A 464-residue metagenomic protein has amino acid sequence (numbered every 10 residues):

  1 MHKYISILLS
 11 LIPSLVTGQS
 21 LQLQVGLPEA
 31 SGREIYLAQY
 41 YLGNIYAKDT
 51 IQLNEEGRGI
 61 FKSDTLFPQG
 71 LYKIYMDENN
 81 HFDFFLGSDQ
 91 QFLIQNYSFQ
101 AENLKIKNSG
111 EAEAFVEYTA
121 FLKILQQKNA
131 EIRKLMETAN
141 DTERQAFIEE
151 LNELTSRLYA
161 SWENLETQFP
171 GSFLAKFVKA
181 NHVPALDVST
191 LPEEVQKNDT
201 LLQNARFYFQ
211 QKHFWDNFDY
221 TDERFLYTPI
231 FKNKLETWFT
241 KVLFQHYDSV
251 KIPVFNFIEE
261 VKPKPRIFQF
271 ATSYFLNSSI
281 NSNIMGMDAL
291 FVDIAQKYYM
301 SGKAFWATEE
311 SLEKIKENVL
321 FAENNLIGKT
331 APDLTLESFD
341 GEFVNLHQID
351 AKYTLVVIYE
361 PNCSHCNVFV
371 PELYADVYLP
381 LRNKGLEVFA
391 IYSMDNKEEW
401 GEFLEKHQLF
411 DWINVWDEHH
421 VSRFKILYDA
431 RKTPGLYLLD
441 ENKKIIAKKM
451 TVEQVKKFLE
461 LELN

Functional and structural regions predicted by a protein language model:
M1-G26, N464: Bacterial Sec-dependent N-terminal signal peptides
Q19-P170, F177-N181, A185-F214, T221: A non-transmembrane, solvent-exposed segment enriched in polar/low-complexity residues
Y72-Y75, K432-G435, E441-N464: Non-catalytic, surface beta->alpha helical segment in thiol-disulfide oxidoreductase systems
D248-A307: A cross-family structural signal marking well-folded subdomains
N281-E337, H347-Q348, L379, E398 (+1 more regions): N-proximal helix/coil linker or "cap" segments that precede and/or mark the start of modular domains
V344-Y374, E387-F389: Short active-site neighborhood of thiol/selenol oxidoreductases, capturing the structured segment around
N367-E405, H420-F424: Structural microenvironment flanking redox-active thiols in thiol-disulfide oxidoreductases
G401-Y437, E441: Short, internal strand/loop/helix patches that form the active-site neighborhood or redox-interaction surface
